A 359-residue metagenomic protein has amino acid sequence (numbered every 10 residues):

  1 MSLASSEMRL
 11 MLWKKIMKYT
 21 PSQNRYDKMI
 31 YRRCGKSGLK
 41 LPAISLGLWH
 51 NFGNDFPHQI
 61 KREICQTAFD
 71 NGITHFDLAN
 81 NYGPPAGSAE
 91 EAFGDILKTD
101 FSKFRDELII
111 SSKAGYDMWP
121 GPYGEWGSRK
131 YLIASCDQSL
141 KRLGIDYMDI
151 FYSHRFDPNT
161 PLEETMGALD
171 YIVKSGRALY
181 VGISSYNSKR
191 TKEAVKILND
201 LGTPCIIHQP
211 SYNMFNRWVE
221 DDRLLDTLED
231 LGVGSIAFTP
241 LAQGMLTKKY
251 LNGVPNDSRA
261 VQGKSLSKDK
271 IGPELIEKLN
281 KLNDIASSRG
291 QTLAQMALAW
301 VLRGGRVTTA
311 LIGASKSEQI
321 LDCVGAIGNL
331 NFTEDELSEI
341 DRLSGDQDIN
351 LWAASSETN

Functional and structural regions predicted by a protein language model:
L3, M11-L108, K174: N-terminal binding-site loop/beta-alpha segment at the start of enzyme catalytic domains that lines or forms
K18-K28, T160-R342, T358: Beta/alpha (TIM)-barrel catalytic core signal, keyed to glycine-rich beta->alpha loops juxtaposed to Asp/Glu that bind
G35-G53, S111-G124, Y147, Y152: N-terminal small/glycine-rich loop or linker at the start of catalytic domains across soluble metabolic enzymes
P42-L46, F76-L78, L108-S112, F151-S153 (+4 more regions): Hydrophobic faces of well-ordered beta-strands that scaffold small-molecule active sites in alpha/beta enzyme cores
F56-F69, G127-L143, T191-V195: Short, acidic/polar
F56-I60, S88, A92, Y123-Y131 (+2 more regions): Alpha-helix N-cap and loop-to-helix initiation/capping positions
L140-T160: Active-site groove signature of glycoside hydrolases
